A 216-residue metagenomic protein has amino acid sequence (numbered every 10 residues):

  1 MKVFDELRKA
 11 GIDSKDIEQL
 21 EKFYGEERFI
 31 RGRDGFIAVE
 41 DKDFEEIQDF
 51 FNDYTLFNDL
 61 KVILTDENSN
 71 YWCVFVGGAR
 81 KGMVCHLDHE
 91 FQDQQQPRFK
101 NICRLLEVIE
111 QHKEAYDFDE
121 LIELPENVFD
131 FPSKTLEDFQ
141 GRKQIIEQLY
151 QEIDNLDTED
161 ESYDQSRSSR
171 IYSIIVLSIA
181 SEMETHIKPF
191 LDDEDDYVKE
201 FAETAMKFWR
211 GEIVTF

Functional and structural regions predicted by a protein language model:
M1-R80, D164-S166, I179, E194-F216: A surface-exposed partner-binding patch
V3, L7, L20, I47 (+6 more regions): Generic structural signal of hydrophobic/aromatic residues within well-ordered alpha-helices of folded domains
D13-I17, E40, F75, H86-D88 (+3 more regions): Alpha-helix initiation/capping motif
V39-G141: Long, contiguous interaction/recruitment modules in multidomain scaffold/adaptor proteins
L124-F129, D157-S168: HEAT-repeat alpha-solenoid elements in large eukaryotic scaffold proteins
D130-G141, S178-E182, D192-A202: A short, hydrophobic/aromatic-rich structural module that often spans a beta strand with its adjoining loop
P132, I145, R167-I175, F201-M206: Conserved hydrophobic register position within alpha-solenoid helical repeats
R142-E159, A180-L191, E212-F216: Amphipathic alpha-helical scaffolding segments comprising HEAT/armadillo-like alpha-solenoid repeats
